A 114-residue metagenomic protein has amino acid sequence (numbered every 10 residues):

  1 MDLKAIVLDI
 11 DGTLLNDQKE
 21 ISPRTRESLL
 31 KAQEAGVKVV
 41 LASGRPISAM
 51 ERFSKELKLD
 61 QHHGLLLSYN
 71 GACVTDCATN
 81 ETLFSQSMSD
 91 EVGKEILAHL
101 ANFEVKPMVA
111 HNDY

Functional and structural regions predicted by a protein language model:
M1-L3, G36, H63, E104: A general structural motif
D2-K19, I96: Asp-based phosphoryl-transfer active-site loop
D11-F84, D90: Alpha-helical substrate-recognition element adjacent to the catalytic core
A72-Y114: HAD-like small-molecule phosphatases
